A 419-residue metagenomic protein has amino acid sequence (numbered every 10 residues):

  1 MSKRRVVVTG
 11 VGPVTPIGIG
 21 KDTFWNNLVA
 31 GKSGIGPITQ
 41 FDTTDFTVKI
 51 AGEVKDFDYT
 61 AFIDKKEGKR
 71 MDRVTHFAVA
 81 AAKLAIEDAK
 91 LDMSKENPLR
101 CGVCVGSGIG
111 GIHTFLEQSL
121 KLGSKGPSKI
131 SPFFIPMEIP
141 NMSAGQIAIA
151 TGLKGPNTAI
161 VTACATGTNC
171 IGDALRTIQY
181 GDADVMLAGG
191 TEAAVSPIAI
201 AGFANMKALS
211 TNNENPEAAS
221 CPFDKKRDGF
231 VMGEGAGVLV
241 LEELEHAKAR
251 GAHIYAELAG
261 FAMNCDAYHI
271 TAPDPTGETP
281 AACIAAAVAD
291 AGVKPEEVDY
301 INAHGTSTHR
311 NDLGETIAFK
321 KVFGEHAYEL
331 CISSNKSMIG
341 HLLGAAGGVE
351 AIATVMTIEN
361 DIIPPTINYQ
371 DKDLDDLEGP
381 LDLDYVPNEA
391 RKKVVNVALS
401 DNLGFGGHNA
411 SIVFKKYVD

Functional and structural regions predicted by a protein language model:
M1-E67, E245-Y255, I352-T366, K415-D419: ACP-dependent fatty acid/polyketide chain-elongation machinery
R5-T9, G36, E214-A291, Y300 (+1 more regions): Condensing-enzyme catalytic core mediating Claisen C-C bond formation in acyl metabolism
V8, T23, K32-T162, T191-I200 (+1 more regions): Conserved beta-ketoacyl condensing-enzyme motif
G10, L28, A82, V103 (+10 more regions): Conserved small-residue
A78-L91, P140-A144, A148-T151, P156-E192 (+3 more regions): Active-site-proximal alpha-helical scaffold in enzymes
A85-N97, A247-I254, I284-Y300, V322-H326: Phosphate/pyrophosphate-binding loops at sites that engage ATP/ADP/AMP, CoA/4′-phosphopantetheine, polyphosphate
S124-S131, N169-G172, R176, E192-A249 (+2 more regions): Glycine-/small-residue-rich "gating" segment that lines the acyl/pantetheine channel and substrate pocket
Y268-G277, T306-F323, L342-V349, L381-D384: Short glycine/threonine-rich loop-to-helix capping motif typified by GTGT followed within a few residues by an Asp-Pro
